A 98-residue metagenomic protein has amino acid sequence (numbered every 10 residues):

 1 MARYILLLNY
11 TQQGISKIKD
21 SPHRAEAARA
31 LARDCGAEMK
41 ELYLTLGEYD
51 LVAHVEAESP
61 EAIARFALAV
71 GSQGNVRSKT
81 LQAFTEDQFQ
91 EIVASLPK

Functional and structural regions predicted by a protein language model:
M1-K98: A compositional/biophysical signature of low hydrophobicity enriched in polar/charged and small residues
